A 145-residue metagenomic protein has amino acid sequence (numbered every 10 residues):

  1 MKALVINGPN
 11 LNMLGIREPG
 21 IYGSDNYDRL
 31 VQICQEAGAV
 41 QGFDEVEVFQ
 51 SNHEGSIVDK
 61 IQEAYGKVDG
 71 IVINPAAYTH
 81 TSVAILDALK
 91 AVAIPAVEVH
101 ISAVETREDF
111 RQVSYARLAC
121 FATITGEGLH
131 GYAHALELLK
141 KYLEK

Functional and structural regions predicted by a protein language model:
M1-L4: Extreme N-terminal starter segment of soluble prokaryotic enzymes
P9-L11, A76-T79, S102-V104: Short glycine-rich anion-binding loops that position phosphate/pyrophosphate groups of nucleotides and phosphorylated
L14-D28: Glycine- and acidic-residue-enriched helix-capping/strand-helix junction motifs
E47-G55: Short beta->alpha junction loops
V48, T106-K145: Short, glycine-/small-residue-rich phosphate/pyrophosphate-handling segment
A64-I71: Short acidic/histidine-rich motifs immediately flanking catalytic phosphotransfer sites in two-component signaling
S82-A91: Short Gly/Thr/Asp-enriched flexible loops that form oxyanion-binding sites at enzyme active sites
A91-R107: Short, acidic/small-residue loops that bind anionic groups at enzyme active sites
